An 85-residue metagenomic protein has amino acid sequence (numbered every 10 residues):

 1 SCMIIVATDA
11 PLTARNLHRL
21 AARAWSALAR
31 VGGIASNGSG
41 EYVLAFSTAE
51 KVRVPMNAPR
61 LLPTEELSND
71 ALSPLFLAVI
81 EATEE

Functional and structural regions predicted by a protein language model:
S1-E85: A structural signal for small-residue-enriched, beta-sheet-centric alpha/beta enzyme cores and oligomeric scaffold folds
